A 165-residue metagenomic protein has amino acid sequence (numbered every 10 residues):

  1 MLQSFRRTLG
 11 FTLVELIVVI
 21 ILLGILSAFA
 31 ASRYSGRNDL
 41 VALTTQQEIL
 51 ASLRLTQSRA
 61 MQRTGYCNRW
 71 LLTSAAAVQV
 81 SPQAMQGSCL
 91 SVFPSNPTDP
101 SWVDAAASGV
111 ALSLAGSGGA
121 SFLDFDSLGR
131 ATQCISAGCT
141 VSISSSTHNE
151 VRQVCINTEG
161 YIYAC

Functional and structural regions predicted by a protein language model:
L2-Y34: N-terminal single-pass transmembrane signal-anchor helix
T8, S74, S127, T147 (+1 more regions): Short, ordered coil/turn segments that flank beta-strands lining enzyme active or ligand-binding pockets
D39-C67: Membrane-proximal N-terminal amphipathic helix
R63, A84-M85, R130, I135 (+2 more regions): Secretory pathway export signals and precursors
C67-S127, Q153-C155, A164-C165: Type IV pilin-like appendage domain
L72, S121-F122, D126-A137, I143-S145: Short linear motifs in intrinsically disordered
I135-C165: Short, surface-exposed interaction loops/tails
